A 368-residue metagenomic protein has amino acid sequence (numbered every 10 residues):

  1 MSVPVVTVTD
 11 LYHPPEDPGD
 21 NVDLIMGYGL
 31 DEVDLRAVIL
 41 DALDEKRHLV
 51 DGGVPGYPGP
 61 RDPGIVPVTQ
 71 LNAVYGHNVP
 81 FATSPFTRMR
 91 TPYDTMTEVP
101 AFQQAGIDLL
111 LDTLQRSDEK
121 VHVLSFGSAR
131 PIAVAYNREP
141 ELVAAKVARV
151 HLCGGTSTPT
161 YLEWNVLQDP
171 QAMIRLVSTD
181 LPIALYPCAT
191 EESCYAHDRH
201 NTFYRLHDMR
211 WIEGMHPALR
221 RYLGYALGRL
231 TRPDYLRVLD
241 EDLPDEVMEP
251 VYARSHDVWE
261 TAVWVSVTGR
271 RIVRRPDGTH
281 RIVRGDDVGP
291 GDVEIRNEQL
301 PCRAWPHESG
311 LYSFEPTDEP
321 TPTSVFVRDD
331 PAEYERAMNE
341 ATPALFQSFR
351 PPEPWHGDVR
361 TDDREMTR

Functional and structural regions predicted by a protein language model:
S2, K46-S117, T317-P322, V327-R368: Metal-dependent C-N hydrolase catalytic cores
S2-D51, P55-D62, T91-N201, R205-L206 (+2 more regions): Active-site histidine-anchored catalytic micro-motif
S2-T7, V22-A37, L167, Y186-R368: Conformational coupling and interaction surfaces
I25-M26, V66-L71, E139, P250-V251: Intrinsically disordered, low-complexity boundary segments flanking structured domains
A73, S178-L181, G224-L227: Sec-exported extracytoplasmic/periplasmic mature domains
A82, H151, V265: Residues in well-ordered beta-strands of folded domains
